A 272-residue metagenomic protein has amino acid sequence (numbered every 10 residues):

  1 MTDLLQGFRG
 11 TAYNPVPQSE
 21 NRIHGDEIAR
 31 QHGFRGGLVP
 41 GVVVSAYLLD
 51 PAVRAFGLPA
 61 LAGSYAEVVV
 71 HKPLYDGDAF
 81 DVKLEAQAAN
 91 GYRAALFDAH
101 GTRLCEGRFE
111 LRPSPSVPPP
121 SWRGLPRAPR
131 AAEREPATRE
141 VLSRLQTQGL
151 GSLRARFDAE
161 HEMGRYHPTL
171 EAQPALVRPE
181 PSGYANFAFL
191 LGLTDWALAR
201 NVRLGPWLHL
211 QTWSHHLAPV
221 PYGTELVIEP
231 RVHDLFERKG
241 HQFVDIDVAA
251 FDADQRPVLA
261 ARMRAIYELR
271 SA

Functional and structural regions predicted by a protein language model:
M1-Q31, A89-G91, A99-T102, R108-S182 (+2 more regions): Non-catalytic linker/capping segments at the edges of enzyme domains
R30-L38, H215: A short glycine/serine-rich beta->alpha loop
V43-A88, F187-V232, A260: Hydrophobic beta-strand-centered segment that forms part of the acyl-chain substrate-binding groove
N90-A95, K239-D247: Short aromatic-glycine-enriched beta-strand elements
A95-A99, L217, P221, A249-D252: Core beta-strand residues in small-molecule sensory/regulatory alpha/beta domains
C105, L259-A261: A structural microfeature
V227-H233, D245-A250: Extended, charged low-complexity segments that frequently continue into or abut oligomerization scaffolds
F236-K239, D254: Short, acidic/polar linear motifs in exposed loop/turn regions
